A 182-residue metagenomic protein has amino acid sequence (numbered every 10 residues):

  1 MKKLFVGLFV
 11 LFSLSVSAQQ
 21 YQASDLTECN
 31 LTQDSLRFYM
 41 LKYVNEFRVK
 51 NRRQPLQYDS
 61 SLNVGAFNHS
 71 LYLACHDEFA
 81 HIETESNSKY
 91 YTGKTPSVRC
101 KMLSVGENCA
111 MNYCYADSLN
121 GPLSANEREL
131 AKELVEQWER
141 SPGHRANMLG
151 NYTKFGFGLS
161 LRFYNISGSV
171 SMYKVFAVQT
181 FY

Functional and structural regions predicted by a protein language model:
L4-L14: Sec-dependent N-terminal signal peptides
L11, L73-H76, N112: Phosphate/oxyanion-binding loops and surfaces in catalytic or ligand/nucleic-acid-binding neighborhoods
S15-V16, G65, R140: A composition/secondary-structure signal for short, hydrophobic, low-basic-content segments with alpha-helix propensity
V16-S17, F176: Intrinsic low-complexity/disordered segments
Q19-Q22, E28-S97, T153-S160, S169: Short, well-ordered surface patches within globular domains
A23-S24, C114: A short small-residue
K89-T180: A well-ordered secondary-structure block
